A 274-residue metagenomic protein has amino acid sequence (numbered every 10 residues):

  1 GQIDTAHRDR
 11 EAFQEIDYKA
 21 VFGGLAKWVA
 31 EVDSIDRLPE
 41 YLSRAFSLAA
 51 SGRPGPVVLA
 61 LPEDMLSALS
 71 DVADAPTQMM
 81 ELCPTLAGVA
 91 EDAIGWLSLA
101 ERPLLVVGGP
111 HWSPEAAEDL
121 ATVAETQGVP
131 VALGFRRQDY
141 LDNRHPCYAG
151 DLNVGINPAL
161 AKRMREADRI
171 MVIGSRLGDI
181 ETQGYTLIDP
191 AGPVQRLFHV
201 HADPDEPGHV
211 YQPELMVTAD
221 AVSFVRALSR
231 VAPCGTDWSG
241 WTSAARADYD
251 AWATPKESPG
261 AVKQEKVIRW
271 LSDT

Functional and structural regions predicted by a protein language model:
Q2-Y41, E63, R137-A244: Glycine-rich, acidic loop regions that bind phosphate or pyrophosphate groups
I16, R44, L48-L99, G235-T236 (+1 more regions): Conformationally flexible catalytic loops at phosphate/diphosphate-handling active centers
V21-L25, S67-M79, D142-N143, A245-P255: Gly-rich Lys/Arg/Thr-decorated short loops/hinges at beta-loop-alpha junctions or inter-strand turns that position
L38-E40, A50, G109-A116, L177-D179 (+1 more regions): Active-site glycine- and acidic-residue-rich loops that bind and position anionic ligands or nucleotide-like cofactors
F46-L48, D74-P76, A117-G128, Y185-P190 (+1 more regions): Short, solvent-exposed amphipathic alpha-helical segments in soluble enzyme and RNA/protein-processing domains
L86, D92-I170, S175, D273-T274: Anionic-ligand anchoring segments at beta-strand to alpha-helix junctions in alpha/beta enzyme folds, i.e., glycine
S243-T274: Active-site diphosphate/adenylate-binding microenvironment
